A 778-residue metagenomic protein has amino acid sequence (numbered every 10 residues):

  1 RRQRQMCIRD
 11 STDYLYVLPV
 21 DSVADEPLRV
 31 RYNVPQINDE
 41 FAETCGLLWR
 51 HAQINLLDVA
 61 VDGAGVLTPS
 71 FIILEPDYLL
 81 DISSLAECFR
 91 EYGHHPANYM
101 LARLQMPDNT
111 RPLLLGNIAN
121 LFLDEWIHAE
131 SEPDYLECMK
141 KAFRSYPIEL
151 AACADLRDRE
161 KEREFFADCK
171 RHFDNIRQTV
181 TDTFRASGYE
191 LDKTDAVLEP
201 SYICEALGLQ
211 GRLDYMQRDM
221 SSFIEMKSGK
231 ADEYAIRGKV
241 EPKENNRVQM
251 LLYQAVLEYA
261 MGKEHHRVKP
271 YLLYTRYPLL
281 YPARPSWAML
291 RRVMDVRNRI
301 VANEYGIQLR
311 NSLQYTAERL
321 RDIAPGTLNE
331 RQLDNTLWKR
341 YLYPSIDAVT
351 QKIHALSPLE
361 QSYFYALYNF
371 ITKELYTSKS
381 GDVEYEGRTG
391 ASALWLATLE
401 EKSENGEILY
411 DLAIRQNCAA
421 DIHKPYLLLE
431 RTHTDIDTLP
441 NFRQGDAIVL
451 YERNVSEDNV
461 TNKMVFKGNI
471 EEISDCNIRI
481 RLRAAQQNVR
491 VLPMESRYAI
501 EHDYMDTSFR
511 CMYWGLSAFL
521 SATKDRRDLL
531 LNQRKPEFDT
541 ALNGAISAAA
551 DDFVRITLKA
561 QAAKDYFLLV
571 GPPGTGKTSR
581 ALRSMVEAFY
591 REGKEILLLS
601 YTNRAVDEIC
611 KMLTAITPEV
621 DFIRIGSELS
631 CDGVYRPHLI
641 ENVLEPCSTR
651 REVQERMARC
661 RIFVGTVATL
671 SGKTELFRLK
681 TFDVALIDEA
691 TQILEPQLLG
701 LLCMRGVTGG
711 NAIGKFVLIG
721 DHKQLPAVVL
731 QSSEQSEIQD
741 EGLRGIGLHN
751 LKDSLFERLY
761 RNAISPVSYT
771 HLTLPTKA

Functional and structural regions predicted by a protein language model:
R1-Q5, R9-Y16, G116, N120 (+2 more regions): A helicase ATPase "motif cassette" and its flanking acidic/Ser/Thr-rich regulatory loops
Q3-S11, Y769-A778: Conserved small/polar residues in nucleotide/adenosyl-binding loops
D13-L18, S22-C45, N55-L56, Y376-L529: Conserved ASCE P-loop ATPase motor domains encompassing nucleic-acid-directed helicases/translocases
V17-W49, K193-R299: Mg2+/Mn2+-dependent nuclease catalytic core
H95-N98, L273-L279, W287-R310, L439-L558 (+8 more regions): Pre-ATPase regulatory/linker segments immediately N-terminal to the P-loop/RecA-like helicase/translocase core
F122-L198: A non-catalytic, helix-rich entry segment at domain boundaries
R591, T602-R604, T617, Q654 (+2 more regions): Conserved helicase motor core of SF1/SF2 NTP-dependent helicases
L598-K611: Conserved Walker A/P-loop ATP-binding site and its immediately adjacent core in helicase/helicase-like ATPase domains
